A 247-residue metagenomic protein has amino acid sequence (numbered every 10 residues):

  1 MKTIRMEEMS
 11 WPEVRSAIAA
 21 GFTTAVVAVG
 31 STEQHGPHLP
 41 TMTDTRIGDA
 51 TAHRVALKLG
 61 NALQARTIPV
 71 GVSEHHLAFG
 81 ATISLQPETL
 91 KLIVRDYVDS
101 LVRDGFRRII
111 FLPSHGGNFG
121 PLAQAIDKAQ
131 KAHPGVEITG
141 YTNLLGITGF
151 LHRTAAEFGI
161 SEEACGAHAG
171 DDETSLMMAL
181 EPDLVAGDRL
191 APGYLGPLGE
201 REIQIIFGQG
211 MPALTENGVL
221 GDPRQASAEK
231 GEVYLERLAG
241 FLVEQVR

Functional and structural regions predicted by a protein language model:
M1-I110, S114-R247: Extended, histidine- and acidic-residue-enriched regions that form the cofactor-binding/catalytic faces
